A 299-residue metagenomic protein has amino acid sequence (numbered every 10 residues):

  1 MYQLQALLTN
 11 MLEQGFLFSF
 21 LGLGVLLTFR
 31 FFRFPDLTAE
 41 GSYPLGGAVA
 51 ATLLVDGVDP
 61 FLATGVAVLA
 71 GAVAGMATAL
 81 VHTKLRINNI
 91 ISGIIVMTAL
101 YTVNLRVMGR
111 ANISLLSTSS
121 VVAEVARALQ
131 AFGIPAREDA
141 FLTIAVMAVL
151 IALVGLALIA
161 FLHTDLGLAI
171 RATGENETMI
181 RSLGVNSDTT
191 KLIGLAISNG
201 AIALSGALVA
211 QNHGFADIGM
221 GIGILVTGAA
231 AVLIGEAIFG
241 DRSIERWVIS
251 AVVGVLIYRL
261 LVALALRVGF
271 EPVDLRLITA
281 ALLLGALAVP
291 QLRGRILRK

Functional and structural regions predicted by a protein language model:
M1-L21, V49, D56-L62, E124 (+1 more regions): Membrane-interfacial amphipathic/re-entrant helices at transmembrane-helix boundaries
Q14, N89-I91, T143-M147, K191 (+2 more regions): Loop-to-transmembrane alpha-helix initiation sites
V25, V58-V103, A152, V253-G254 (+1 more regions): Alpha-helical transmembrane segments within multi-pass membrane transporters and channels
F29-L85, G133, R137, R242-S243 (+1 more regions): Membrane-embedded helix boundary and interhelical linker motif in transport proteins
D59, A74, D139-D217, L225: Helix-loop-helix "hairpin" substructures at the membrane interface of multi-pass membrane proteins
N89, G93-V96, L100-H163, I193 (+2 more regions): Transmembrane helix-bundle core of multi-pass membrane transporters and related energy-transducing complexes
E175-T189, R242-W247, L261-K299: Cytosolic-side transmembrane-helix boundaries in multi-pass membrane proteins
N199-L277: Transmembrane alpha-helical segments in multi-pass inner-membrane proteins
